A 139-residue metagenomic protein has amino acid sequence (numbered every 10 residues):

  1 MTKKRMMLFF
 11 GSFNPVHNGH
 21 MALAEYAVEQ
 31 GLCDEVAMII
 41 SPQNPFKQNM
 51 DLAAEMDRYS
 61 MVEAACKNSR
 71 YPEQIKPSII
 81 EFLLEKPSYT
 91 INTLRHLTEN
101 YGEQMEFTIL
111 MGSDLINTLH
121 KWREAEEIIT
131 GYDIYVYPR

Functional and structural regions predicted by a protein language model:
M1-R139: Nucleotidyltransferase catalytic core that binds NTPs
